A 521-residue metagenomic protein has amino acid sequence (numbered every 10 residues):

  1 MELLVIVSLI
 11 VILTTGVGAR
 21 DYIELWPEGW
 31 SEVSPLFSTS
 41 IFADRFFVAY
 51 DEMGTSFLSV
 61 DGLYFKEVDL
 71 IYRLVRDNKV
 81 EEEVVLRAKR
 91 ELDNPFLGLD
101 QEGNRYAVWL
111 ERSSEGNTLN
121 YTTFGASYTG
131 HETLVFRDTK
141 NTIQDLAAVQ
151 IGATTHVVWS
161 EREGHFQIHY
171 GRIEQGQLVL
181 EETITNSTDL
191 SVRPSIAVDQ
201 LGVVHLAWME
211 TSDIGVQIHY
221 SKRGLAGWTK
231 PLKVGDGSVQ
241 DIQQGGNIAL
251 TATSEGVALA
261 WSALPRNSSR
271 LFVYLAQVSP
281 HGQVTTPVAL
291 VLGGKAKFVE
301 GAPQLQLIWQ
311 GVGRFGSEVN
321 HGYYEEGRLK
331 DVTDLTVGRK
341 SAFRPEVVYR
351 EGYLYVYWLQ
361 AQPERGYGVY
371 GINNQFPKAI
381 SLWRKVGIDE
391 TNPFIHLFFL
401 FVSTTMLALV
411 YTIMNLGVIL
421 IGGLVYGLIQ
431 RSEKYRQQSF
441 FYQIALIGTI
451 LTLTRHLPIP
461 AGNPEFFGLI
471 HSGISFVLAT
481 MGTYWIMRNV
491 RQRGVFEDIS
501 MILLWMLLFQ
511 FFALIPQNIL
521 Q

Functional and structural regions predicted by a protein language model:
E2-T15: Hydrophobic membrane-insertion alpha-helices, especially the h-region of bacterial N-terminal signal peptides
I12-Q521: Extracellular, repeat-based ectodomains that mediate carbohydrate processing or recognition
